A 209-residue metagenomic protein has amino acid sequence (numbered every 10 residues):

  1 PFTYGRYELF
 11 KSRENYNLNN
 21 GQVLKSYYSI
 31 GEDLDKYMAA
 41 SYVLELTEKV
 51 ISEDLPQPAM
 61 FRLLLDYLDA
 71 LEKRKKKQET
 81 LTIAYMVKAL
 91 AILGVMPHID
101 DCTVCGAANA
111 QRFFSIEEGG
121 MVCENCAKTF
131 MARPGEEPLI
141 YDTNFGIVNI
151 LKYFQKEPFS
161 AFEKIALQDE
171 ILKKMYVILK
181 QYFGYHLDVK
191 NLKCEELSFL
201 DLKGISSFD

Functional and structural regions predicted by a protein language model:
P1-D209: Non-catalytic alpha-helical scaffolds and adjoining flexible linkers that form interface surfaces for assembly
